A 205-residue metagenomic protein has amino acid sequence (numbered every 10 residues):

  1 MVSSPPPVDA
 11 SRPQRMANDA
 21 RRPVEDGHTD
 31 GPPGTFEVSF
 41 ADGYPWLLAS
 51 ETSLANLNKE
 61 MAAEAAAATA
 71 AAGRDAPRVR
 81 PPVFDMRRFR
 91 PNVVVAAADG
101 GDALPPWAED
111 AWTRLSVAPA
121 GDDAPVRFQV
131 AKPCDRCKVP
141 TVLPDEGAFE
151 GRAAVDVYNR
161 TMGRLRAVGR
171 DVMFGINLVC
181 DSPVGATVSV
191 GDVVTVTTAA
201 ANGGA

Functional and structural regions predicted by a protein language model:
M1-A205: Metal-cofactor-dependent catalytic cores
